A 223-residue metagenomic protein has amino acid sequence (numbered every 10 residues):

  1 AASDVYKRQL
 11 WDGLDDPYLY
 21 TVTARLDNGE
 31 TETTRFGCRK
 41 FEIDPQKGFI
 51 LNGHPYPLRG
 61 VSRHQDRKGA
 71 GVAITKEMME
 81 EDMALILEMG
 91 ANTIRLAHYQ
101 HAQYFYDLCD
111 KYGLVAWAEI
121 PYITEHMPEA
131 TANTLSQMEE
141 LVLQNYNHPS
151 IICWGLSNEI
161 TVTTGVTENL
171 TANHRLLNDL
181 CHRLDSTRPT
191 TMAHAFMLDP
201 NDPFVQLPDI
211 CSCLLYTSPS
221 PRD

Functional and structural regions predicted by a protein language model:
A1-L108, Y112-A116, Q137, N147 (+5 more regions): Secreted/periplasmic carbohydrate-active enzymes, especially glycoside hydrolases
R63, Y99, P121-I123, S157-E159 (+1 more regions): Active-site beta-loop-alpha junctions enriched in small/polar residues
Q103, H126, T161-T163, L198-P200: Generic structural signal for helix capping and beta-alpha/helix-loop junctions
I120-E125, L215-S218: Short, acidic/turn-prone active-site loops that include or flank metal/cofactor- and phosphate-binding residues
T124-S136: Active-site-adjacent "subsite" loops/lids of carbohydrate-active enzymes
M127-E129, S157-L180: Active-site cleft segment of glycoside hydrolase catalytic domains centered on the general acid/base Glu
E140-T167: Active-site groove signature of glycoside hydrolases
A172-S218, R222: Extracellular glycoside hydrolase catalytic/binding regions
